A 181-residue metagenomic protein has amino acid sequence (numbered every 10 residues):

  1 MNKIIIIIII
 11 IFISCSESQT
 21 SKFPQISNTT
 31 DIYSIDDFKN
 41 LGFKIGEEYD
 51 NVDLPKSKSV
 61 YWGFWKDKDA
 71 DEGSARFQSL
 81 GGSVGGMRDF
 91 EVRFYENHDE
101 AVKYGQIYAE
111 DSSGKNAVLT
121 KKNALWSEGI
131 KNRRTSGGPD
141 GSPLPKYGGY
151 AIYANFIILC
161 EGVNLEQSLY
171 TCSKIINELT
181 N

Functional and structural regions predicted by a protein language model:
M1-I8: Sec-dependent signal peptide recognition, specifically the positively charged N-region followed immediately by
F12-S14: C-terminal motif of bacterial Sec signal peptides marking the signal peptidase cleavage site
S16-R76, E166-N181: N-terminal "mature-domain start" segment
S21-Q25, R88-F94, F156-N164: Second-shell loop/turn segments in exported
N40-G138, S142-P143: Short, solvent-exposed recognition patches
K121-N181: A short, solvent-exposed beta-edge/loop patch
